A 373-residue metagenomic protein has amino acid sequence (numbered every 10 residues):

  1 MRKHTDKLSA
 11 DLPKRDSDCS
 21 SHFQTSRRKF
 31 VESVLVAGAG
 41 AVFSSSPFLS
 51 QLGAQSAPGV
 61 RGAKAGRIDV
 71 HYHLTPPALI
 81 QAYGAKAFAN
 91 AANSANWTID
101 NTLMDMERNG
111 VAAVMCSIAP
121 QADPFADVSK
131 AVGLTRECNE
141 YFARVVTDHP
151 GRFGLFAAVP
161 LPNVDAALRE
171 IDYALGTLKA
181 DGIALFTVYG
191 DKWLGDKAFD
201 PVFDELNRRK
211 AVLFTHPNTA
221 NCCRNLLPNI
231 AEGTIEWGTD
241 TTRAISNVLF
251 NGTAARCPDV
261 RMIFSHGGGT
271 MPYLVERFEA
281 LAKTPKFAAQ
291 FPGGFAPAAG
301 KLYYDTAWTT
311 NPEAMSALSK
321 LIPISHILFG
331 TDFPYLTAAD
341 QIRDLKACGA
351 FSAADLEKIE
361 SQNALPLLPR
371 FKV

Functional and structural regions predicted by a protein language model:
M1-S26: N-terminal secretory signal peptides
F23-K29, G40-P58, V373: N-terminal twin-arginine translocation
V31, Q55-A113: An N-terminally biased module of ancient metal coordination in phosphate/nucleic-acid-related enzymes
I68-V70, V114-C116, L155-A157, I183-L185 (+4 more regions): Hydrophobic faces of well-ordered beta-strands that scaffold small-molecule active sites in alpha/beta enzyme cores
S117-N251: Active-site gating/metal-coordination segments in enzymes
P217, C222, M262-Y273, A307 (+1 more regions): Short acidic/histidine-rich active-site segments
G252, P258-P297: Aromatic-lined glycan-binding groove of carbohydrate-active enzymes
I324-K372: His/Asp/Glu-enriched, well-ordered alpha-helical/loop segment that forms or immediately abuts the divalent-metal
